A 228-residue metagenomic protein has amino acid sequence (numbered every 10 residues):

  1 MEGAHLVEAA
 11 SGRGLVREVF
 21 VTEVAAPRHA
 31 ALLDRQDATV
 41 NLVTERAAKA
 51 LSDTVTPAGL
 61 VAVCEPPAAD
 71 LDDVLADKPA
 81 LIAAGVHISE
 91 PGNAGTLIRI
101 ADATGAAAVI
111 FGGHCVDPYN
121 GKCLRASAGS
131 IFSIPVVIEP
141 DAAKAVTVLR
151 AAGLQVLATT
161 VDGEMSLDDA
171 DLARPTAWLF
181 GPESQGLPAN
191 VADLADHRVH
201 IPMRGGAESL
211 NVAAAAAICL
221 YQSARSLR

Functional and structural regions predicted by a protein language model:
M1-V55: N-terminal positively charged helical leader segments and presequences
G3, S89-L97, L210-A215: Amphipathic alpha-helical repeat scaffolds
A4, V24-A25, A47, P67-A68 (+3 more regions): Short glycine-rich anion-binding loops that position phosphate/pyrophosphate groups of nucleotides and phosphorylated
V21-A25, E65, H87: Structural motif
A62, I100-T104, P118-I131, A189-R228: Structured adenosyl-cofactor binding patch, chiefly the S-adenosyl-L-methionine
A69, L75-G163: RNA substrate-binding interface of SAM-dependent RNA methyltransferases
L157-A207, N211: Active-site/ligand-binding-proximal alpha/beta "capping" segment
